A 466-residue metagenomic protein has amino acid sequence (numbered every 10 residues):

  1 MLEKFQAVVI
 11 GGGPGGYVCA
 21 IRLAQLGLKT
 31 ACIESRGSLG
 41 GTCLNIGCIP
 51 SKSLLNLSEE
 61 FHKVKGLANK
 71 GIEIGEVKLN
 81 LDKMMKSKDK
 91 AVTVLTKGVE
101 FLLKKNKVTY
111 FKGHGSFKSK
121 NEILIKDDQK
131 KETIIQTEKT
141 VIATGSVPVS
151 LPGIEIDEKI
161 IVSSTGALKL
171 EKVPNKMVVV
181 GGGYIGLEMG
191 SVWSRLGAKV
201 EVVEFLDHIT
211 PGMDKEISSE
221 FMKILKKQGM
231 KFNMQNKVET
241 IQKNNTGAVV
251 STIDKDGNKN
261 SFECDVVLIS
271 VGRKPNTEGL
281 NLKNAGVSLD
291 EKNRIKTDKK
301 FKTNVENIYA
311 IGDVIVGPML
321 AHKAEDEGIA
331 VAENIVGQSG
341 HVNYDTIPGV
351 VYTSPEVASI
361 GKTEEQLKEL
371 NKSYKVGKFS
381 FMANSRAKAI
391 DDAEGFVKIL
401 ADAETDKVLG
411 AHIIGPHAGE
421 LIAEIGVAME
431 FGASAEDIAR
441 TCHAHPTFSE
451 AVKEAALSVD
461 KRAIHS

Functional and structural regions predicted by a protein language model:
L2-F5, I21-V173, E201, L206-T210 (+6 more regions): Glycine-rich flavin
L2-G13, V173-V180: Beta1/beta-strand and adjacent pyrophosphate-binding region of the FAD-binding site in flavoprotein oxidoreductases
V8-I10, G115, I135-G145, V179-V180 (+2 more regions): Short hydrophobic core segments
V8-R36, T42, I49, S53-E60 (+2 more regions): Flexible, glycine-rich terminal cap/loop adjacent to redox cofactors in electron-transfer oxidoreductases
G16, G183-G186: Catalytic nucleophile loop
A24, G190, S194-R195: Gly/Ala-rich phosphate-binding loop of Rossmann-like dinucleotide-binding domains, activating on the conserved
D157-V173, N260-V336: FAD-site-proximal beta/loop scaffold in flavoenzymes
I217-E220, I311-Q366, H445-S466: A conserved FAD-binding loop/helix module that cradles the flavin
